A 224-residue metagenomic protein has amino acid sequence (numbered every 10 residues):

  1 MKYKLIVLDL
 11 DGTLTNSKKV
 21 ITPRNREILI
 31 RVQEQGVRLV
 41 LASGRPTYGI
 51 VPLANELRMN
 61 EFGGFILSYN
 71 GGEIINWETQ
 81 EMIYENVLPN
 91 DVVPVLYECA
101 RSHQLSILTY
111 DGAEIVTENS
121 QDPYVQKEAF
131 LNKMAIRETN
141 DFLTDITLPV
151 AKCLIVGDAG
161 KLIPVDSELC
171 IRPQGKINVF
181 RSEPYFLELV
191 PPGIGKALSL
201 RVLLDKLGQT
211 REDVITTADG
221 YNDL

Functional and structural regions predicted by a protein language model:
M1-L8, E27-I30, E34, I171 (+1 more regions): Non-catalytic pre-domain segments flanking phosphatase-related domains
K2-K19, L96: Asp-based phosphoryl-transfer active-site loop
K4-I6, F65, V214: The start of beta-strands in P-loop NTPase/AAA+ ATPase cores
L14, L39-A42, L189, T216: Conserved SAM-binding loop
K18-I21, V87, P191: Short, solvent-exposed loop/turn segments at secondary-structure boundaries
P23-P123: Active-site phosphate-binding/coordination module
T47-V51, L162-I163, D223-L224: Short, well-ordered alpha-helical microsegments
C99, H103-T217, Y221-N222: Conserved acidic, metal-coordinating active-site core of Asp-based, Mg2+-dependent phosphoryl-transfer enzymes
